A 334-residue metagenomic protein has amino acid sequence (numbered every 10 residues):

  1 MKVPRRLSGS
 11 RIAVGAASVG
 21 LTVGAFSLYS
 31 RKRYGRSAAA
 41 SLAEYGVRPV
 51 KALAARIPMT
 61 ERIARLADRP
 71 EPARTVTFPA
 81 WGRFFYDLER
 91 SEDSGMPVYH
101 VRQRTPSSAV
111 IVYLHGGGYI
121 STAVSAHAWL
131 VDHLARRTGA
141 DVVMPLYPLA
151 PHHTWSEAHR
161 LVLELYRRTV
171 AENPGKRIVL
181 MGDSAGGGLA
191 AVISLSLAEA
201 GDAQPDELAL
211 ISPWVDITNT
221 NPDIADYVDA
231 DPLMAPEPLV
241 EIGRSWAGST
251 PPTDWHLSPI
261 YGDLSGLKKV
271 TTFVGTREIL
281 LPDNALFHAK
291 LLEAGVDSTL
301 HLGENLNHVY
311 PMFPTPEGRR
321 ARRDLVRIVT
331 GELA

Functional and structural regions predicted by a protein language model:
M1-V101: A glycine/proline-hinged amphipathic helix-loop "lid/cap" segment that gates access to hydrophobic ligand pockets
L21-R33, G95-Y99, T105-A334: Alpha/beta-hydrolase superfamily serine-hydrolase fold, recognizing
